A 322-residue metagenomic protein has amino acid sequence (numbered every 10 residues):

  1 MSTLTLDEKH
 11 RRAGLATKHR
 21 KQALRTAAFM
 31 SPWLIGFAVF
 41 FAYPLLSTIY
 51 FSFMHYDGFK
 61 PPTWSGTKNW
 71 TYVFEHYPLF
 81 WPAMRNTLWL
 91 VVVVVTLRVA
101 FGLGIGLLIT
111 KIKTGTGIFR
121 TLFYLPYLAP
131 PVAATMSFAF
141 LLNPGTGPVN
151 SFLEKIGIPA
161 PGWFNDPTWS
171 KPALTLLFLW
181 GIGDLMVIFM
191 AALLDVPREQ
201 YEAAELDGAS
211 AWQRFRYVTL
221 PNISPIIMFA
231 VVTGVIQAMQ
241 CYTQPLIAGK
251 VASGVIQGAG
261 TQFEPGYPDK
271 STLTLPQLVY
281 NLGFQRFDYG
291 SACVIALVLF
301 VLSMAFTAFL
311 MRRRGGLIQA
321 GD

Functional and structural regions predicted by a protein language model:
M1-K21: Short, Lys/Arg-rich, polar N-terminal cytosolic tail immediately upstream of the first transmembrane signal-anchor
Q22-D322: A structural signal for multi-pass alpha-helical bundles of membrane permease subunits that mediate small-molecule
